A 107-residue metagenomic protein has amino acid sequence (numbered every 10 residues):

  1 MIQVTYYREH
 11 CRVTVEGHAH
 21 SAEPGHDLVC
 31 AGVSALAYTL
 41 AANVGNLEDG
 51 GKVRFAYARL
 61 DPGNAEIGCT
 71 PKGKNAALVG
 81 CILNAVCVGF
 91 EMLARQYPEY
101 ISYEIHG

Functional and structural regions predicted by a protein language model:
M1-L28, Y38, A42-G107: N-terminal intrinsically disordered, cationic/polar leader segments that include organellar targeting peptides
V29-V33: Short, conserved glycine- and acidic-residue-centered signature motifs in active-site or ligand-binding loops
